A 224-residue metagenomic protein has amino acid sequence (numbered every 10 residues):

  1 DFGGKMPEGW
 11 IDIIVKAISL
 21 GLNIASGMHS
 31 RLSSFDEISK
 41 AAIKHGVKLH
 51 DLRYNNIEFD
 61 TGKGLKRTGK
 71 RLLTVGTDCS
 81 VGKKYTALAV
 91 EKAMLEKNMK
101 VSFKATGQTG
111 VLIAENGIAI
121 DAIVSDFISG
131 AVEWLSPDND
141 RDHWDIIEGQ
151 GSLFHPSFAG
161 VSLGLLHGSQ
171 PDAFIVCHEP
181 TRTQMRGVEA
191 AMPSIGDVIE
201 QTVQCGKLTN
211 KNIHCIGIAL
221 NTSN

Functional and structural regions predicted by a protein language model:
G3-G4, W10-R71: Extreme N-terminal, non-catalytic leader segments that precede Walker-type/kinase nucleotide-binding cores
K5-W10, S80-L88, L112, L153-F158: Short glycine/serine/threonine-rich phosphate/pyrophosphate-binding segments that cradle anionic phosphate groups
D12-I18, R71, F103, T109 (+3 more regions): Non-transmembrane, aqueous-exposed alpha-helical and coiled segments at domain scale
N23-H29, L73-V81, I118-A122: Flexible, glycine/proline-enriched loop segments at strand-loop-helix junctions that form or flank small-ligand binding
S26, S30-L32, K40, L49-F59 (+3 more regions): Conserved catalytic-core segment of NTP-binding enzymes
E37-I38, T61-G64, Y85-A87, I113-G117 (+2 more regions): Short acidic, glycine/serine/threonine-rich loops at helix termini
F59-K97, V101: Walker A (P-loop) phosphate-binding motif
R71, E91-D126: N-terminal phosphate/diphosphate-binding loop that engages ATP/GTP or pyrophosphate donors across diverse enzyme folds
